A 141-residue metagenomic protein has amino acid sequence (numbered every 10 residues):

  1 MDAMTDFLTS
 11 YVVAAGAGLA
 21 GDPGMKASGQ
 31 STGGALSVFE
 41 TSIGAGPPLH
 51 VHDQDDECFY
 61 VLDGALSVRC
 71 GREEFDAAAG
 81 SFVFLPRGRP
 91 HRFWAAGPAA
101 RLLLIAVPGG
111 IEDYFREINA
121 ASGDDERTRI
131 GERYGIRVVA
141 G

Functional and structural regions predicted by a protein language model:
M1-A35, A120-G141: A short, N-terminal "cap"/entry segment at the start of jelly-roll beta-barrel domains of the cupin/DSBH fold
A27-G29, P48-D53, W94-A96: Short histidine-centered beta-strand/loop micro-motifs that create catalytic or ligand/metal-coordination sites
S37-Q54: Conserved short histidine dyad/triad with adjacent acidic residue
F39, L62-D63, A78-A79: A cytosolic small-molecule/anion-sensing beta-strand core signal
A45-P47, L66, F82, A121: Hydrophobic small-molecule pocket/channel-lining residues, especially in calycin-type beta-barrels
Q54-L66, G71: Glycine- and acidic-residue-biased ligand/ion/polar-headgroup-sensing regions
R72-P90: Short acidic-glycine-tyrosine-enriched beta hairpin
R87-E112: Ligand-binding loop in jelly-roll beta-barrel domains
